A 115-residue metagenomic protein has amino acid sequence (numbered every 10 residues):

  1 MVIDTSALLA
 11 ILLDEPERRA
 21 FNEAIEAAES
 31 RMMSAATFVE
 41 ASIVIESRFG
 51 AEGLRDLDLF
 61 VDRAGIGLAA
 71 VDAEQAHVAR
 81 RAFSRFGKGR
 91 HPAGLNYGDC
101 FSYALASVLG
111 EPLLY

Functional and structural regions predicted by a protein language model:
M1-M33, E46-L59: Short, well-structured N-terminal submotif of metal-dependent ribonuclease cores
V2, L114-Y115: Generic enzyme active-site microenvironment
D4, E40, D99: Acidic active-site catalytic centers that drive phospho-/nucleotidyl reactions and related ester hydrolyses
A27-A28, R63-A64, L109: Structured helix-beta-strand junction loops
S42, R48-G67, D72-E74: Active-site-proximal, substrate-binding regions of enzyme catalytic domains and RNA-binding/basic surfaces
G67-L114: Active-site neighborhoods of divalent-metal-dependent phosphate/nucleic-acid chemistry enzymes
